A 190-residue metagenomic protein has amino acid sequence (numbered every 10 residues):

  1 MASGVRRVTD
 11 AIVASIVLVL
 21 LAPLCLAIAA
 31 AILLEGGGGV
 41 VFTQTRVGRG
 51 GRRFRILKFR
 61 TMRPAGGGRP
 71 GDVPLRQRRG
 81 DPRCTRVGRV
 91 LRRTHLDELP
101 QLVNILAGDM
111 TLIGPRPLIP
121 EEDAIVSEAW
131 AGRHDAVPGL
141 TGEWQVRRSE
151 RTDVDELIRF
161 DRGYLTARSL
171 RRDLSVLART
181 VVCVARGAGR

Functional and structural regions predicted by a protein language model:
M1-G66, N104, L170, S175-R190: A hydrophobic, helix-centered structural microdomain
V41-R83, T141-R162: Short, glycine-rich, amphipathic interfacial segments at transmembrane boundaries or analogous
G48, H95, D109: Conserved functional loop/turn residues at catalytic and ligand-binding sites
V87-T94, I113, L165-T166: Short, well-ordered beta-strand elements within core beta-sheets of diverse protein domains
R92-L102: Short acidic-aromatic low-complexity motifs
P100-R190: Hydrophobic structural segments characteristic of membrane proteins
